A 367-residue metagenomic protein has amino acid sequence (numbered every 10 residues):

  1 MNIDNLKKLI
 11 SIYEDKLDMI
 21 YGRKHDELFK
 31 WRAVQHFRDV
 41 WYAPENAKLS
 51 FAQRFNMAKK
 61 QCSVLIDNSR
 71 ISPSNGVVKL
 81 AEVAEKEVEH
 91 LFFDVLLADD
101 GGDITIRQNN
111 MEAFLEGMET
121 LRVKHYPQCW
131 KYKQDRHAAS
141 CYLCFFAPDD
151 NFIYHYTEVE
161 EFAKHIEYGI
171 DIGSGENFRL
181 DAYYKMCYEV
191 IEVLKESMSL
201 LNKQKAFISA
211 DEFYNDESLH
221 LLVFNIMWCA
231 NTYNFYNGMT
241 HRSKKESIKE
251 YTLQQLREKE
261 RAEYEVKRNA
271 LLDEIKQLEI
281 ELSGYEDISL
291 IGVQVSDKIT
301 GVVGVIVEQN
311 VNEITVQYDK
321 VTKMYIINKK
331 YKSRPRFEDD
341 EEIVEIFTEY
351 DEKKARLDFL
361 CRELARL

Functional and structural regions predicted by a protein language model:
M1-Y132, P148-V266, L367: An N-terminal alpha-helical hairpin/helix-loop-helix interaction module that forms a charged, gly/pro-flexible surface
A139-Y142: Cytochrome P450 catalytic-core helices
F145: A short, internal acetyl-CoA/4′-phosphopantetheine-binding micro-motif in the GNAT/acyltransferase core
Q254, R261, E265-R268, I275 (+3 more regions): Amphipathic alpha-helical coiled-coil segments with heptad-repeat character
K259-I291: Mixed-charge, Lys/Arg-rich low-complexity intrinsically disordered regions
S296-S333: Basic/aromatic-rich interaction segments and small domains that mediate binding to polyanionic partners
V321-R366: Intrinsically disordered, low-complexity, charged/polar segments
